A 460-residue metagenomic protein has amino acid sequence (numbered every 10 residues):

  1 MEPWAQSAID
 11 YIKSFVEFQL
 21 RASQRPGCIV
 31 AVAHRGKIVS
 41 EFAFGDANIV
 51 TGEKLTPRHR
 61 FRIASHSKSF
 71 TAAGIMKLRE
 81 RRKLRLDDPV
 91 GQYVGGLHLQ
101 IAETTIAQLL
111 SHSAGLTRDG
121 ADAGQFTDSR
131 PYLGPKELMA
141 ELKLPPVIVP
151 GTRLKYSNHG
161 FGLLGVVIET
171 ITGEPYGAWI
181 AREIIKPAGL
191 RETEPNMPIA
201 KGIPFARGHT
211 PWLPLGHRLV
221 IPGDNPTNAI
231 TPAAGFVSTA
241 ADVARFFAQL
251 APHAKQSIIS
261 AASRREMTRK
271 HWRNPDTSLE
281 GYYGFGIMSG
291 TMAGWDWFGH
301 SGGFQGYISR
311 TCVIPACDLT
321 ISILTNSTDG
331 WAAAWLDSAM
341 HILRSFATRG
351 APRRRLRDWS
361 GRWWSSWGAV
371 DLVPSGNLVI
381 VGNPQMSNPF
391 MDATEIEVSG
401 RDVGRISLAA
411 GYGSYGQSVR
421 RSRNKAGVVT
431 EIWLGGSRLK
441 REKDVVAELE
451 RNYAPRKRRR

Functional and structural regions predicted by a protein language model:
M1-F42, E169-R182, K186, I221-R460: Catalytic loop of the DD-peptidase/beta-lactamase superfamily, centered on the K-T-G motif and neighboring
Y11-F15, Q92, L163: Short, conserved clusters of charged catalytic residues that mark active-site and nucleotide-handling motifs
P26, H34-K37, D46-N158, G165-V166 (+3 more regions): Active-site-proximal loop and beta-strand segments within enzyme catalytic domains
S40, T117-A121, E192, P275: Short amphipathic alpha-helical interaction/hinge segments
T105, G160, T239-D242: An acidic site on a long C-lobe helix of protein kinase domains
L116-T117, F161, S327-G330: Solvent-exposed loop/turn segments at secondary-structure junctions within structured extracellular/periplasmic domains
G177-A178, P187, E192-M197: Hydrophobic alpha-helical and helix-loop surface patches within well-folded domains that function as non-catalytic
